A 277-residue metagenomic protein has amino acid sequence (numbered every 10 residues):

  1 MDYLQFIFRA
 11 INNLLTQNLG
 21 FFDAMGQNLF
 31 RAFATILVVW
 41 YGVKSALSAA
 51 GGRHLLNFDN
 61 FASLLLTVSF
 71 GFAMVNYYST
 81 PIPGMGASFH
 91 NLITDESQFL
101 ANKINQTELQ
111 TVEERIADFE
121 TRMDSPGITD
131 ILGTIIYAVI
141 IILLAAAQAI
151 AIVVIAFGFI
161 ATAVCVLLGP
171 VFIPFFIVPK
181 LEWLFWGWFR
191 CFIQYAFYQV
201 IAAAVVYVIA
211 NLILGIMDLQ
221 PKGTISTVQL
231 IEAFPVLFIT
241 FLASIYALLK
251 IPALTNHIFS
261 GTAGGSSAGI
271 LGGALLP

Functional and structural regions predicted by a protein language model:
M1-G52: Binding/recognition "hotspot" determinant
M1-N13, I128-I135, I142, V171-P179: Short, membrane-interfacial amphipathic segments enriched in basic
D2, G264-P277: Short hydrophobic membrane-inserting alpha-helices and related fusion/pore-forming segments
N18-L29, L65, A146-A149, L167 (+1 more regions): Loop-to-transmembrane-helix entry motif
A32, I36, F72, L167 (+2 more regions): Hydrophobic alpha-helical transmembrane segments in multi-pass membrane proteins
R53-S69, M85, F89, W186-Q199 (+1 more regions): Alpha-helical transmembrane segments and their helix-start/interface "positive-inside/aromatic belt" motifs in integral
G71-C165, V205-S267: Non-cytosolic segments of integral membrane proteins
A161-L184, N256: Juxtamembrane interface at the ends
